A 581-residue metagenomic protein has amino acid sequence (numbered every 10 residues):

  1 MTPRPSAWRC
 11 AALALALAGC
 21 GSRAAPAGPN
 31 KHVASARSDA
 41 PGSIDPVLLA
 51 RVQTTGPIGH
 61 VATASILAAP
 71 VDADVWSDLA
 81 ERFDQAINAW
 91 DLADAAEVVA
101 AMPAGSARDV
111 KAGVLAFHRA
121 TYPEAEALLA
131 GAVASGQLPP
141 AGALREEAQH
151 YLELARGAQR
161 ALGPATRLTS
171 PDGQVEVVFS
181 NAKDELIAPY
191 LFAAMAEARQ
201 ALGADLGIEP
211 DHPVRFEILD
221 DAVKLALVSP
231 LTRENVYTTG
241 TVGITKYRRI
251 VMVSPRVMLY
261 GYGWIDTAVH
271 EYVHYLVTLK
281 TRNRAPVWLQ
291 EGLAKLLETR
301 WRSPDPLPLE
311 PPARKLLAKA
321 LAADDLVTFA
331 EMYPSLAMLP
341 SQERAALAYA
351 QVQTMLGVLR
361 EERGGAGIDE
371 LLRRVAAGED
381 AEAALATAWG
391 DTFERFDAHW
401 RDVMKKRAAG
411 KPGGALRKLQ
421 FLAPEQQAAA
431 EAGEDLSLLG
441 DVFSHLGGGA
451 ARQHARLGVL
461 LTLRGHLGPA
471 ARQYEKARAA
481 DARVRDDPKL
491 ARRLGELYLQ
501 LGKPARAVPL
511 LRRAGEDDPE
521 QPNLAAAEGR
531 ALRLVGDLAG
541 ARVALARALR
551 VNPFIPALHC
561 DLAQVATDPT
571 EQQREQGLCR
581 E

Functional and structural regions predicted by a protein language model:
M1-A11: Bacterial N-terminal signal peptides that target proteins for export
C20-R23: Bacterial signal peptide processing site
G28-N30, A36-A101, A127-G131, E343-A346 (+3 more regions): Beta/coil-rich, acidic/histidine-enriched accessory regions frequently appended to metallopeptidases
A69-P70, M102-R108, A134-Y151, N283 (+2 more regions): Short solvent-exposed coil/turn linkers within tandem alpha-helical repeat scaffolds
D72-W76, N88, L92, S106 (+14 more regions): Solvent-exposed, acidic/flexible segments
N88, H118, A130-L138, A196 (+15 more regions): Sec-exported extracytoplasmic/periplasmic mature domains
E146-T169, G173-V175, A557-E581: Terminal, low-structured helical/coil segments at or just beyond the last alpha-helical repeat
P164-V287, L297-P306, A318, A323-L326 (+5 more regions): Juxtacatalytic substrate-recognition/specificity segment
